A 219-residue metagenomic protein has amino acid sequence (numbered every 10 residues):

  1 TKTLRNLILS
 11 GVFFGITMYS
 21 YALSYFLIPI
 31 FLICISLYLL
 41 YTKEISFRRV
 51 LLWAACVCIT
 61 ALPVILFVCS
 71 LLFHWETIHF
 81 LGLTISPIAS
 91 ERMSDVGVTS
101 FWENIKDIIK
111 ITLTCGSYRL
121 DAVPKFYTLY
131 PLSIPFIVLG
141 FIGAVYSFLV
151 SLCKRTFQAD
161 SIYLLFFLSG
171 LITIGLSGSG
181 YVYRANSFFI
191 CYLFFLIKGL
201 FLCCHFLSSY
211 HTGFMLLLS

Functional and structural regions predicted by a protein language model:
T1, I33-I45, A144-C153, L200-S208: Structural signal for the C-terminal ends of transmembrane alpha-helices and the immediately following loop
T1, N6, S10-F14, L32 (+1 more regions): Specific aromatic-rich, kink-prone transmembrane helix
T3-N6, V50, L152-F166, T212-L216: Membrane-interfacial loop-to-transmembrane alpha-helix junctions, especially the N-terminal start
L7-A22, L171-I172: Membrane-interface alpha helices of multi-pass inner-membrane proteins
F14, A54, C58, L132-L176 (+1 more regions): Transmembrane alpha-helix segments characteristic of polytopic inner-membrane glycan-assembly/cell-envelope
I16, I28-V145: Transmembrane-lumen/periplasm boundary regions of multi-pass, lipid-linked membrane glycan transferases
F26, D160-L207: Hydrophobic/aromatic-rich transmembrane helices and adjacent perimembrane loops
I33, C58, F194, L200-S219: Signature aromatic-anchored transmembrane alpha helix within multi-pass, membrane-resident enzymes that catalyze glycan
